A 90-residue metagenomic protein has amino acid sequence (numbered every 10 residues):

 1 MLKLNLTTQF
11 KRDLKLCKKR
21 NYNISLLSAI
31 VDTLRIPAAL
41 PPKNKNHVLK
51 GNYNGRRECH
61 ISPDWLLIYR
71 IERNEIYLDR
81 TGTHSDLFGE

Functional and structural regions predicted by a protein language model:
M1-P63, I71-D79, S85-E90: Basic, Lys/Arg-enriched alpha-helical interface segments
